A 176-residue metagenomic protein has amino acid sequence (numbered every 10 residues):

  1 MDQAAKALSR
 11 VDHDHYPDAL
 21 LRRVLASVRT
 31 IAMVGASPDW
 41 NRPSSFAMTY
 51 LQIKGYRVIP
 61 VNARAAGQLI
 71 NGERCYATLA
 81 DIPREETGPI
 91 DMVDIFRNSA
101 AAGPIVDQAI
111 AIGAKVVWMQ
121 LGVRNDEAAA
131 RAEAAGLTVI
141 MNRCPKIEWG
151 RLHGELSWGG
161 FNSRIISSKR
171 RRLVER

Functional and structural regions predicted by a protein language model:
D2-S27: Short N-terminal or domain-adjacent regulatory/targeting segments
V11-P17, Q68-G103: Glycine-rich, highly charged phosphate/nucleotide-binding loops
N41, T49-I70: NAD(P)-binding Rossmann-fold cofactor-contacting core
A63-A65, A80-I82, Q120-R124, R143-I147: Short, acidic/turn-prone active-site loops that include or flank metal/cofactor- and phosphate-binding residues
G88, D126-W149: Short acidic, glycine/proline-enriched helix-loop-strand junctions
Q108-A132: ADP-ribose/adenylate-binding Rossmann-like module
E148-R176: A charged, well-structured terminal subsegment
